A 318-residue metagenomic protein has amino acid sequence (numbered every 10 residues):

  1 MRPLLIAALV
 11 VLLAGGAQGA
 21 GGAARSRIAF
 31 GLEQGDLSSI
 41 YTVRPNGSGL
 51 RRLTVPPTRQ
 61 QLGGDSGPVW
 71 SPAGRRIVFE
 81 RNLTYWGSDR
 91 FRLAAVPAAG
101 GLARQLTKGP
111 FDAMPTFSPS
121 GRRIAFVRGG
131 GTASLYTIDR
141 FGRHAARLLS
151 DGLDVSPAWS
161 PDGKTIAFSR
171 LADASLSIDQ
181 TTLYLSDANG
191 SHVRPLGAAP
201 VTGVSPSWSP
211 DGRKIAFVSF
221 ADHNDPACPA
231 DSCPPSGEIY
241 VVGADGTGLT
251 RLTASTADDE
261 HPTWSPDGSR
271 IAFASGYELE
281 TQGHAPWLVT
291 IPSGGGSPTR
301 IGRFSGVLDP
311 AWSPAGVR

Functional and structural regions predicted by a protein language model:
M1-L4: Positively charged n-region of N-terminal signal peptides that target proteins for export
I6-G15: Bacterial N-terminal signal peptides
G16-R318: Sequence signature of WD/YWTD-type beta-propeller architectures
